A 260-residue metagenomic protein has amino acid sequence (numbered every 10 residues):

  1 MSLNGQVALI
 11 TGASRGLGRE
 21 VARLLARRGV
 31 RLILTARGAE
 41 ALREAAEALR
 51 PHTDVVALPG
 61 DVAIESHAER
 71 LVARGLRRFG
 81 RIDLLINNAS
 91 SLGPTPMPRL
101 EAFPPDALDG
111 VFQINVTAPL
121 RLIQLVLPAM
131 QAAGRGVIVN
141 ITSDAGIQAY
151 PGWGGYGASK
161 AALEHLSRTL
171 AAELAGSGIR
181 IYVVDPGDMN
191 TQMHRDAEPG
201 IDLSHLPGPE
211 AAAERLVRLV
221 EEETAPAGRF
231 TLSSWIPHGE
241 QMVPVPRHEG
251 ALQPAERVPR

Functional and structural regions predicted by a protein language model:
V7, S14-R15: Conserved glycine-rich cofactor-binding loop
R28-A45: Conserved glycine-rich Rossmann-like NAD(P)H-binding loop of the short-chain dehydrogenase/reductase
E40, P59-L71, P105: The beta1-alpha1 cofactor-binding region of Rossmann-like NAD(H)/NADP(H)-dependent oxidoreductases
P96-L100, P104-D109: Substrate-binding pocket helix/loop in short-chain dehydrogenase/reductase
I123, S159: Active-site helix of classical SDR
S143: Residue(s) in the substrate-gating loop at a strand-loop-helix junction that position the organic substrate next
G176-I179, V183-V184, T191, P199-M242 (+1 more regions): C-terminal helical subdomain
